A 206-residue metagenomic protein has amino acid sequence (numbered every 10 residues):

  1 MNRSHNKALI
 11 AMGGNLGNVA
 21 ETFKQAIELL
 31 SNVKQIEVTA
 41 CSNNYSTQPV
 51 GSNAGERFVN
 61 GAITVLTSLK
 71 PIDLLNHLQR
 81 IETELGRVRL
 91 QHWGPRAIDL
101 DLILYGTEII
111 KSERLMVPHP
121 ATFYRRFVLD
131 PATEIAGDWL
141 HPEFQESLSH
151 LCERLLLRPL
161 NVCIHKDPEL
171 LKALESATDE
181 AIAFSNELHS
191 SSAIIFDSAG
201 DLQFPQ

Functional and structural regions predicted by a protein language model:
N2-M12, L16-H92, A97, G106-T107 (+2 more regions): Nucleotide and nucleotide-moiety/phosphate-recognizing core
V50, A54-R57, L75, E82-E169 (+1 more regions): Flexible, gly/pro- and Lys/Arg-enriched active-site loops
V162-I182: Extended, compositionally biased accessory segments flanking or bridging domains
